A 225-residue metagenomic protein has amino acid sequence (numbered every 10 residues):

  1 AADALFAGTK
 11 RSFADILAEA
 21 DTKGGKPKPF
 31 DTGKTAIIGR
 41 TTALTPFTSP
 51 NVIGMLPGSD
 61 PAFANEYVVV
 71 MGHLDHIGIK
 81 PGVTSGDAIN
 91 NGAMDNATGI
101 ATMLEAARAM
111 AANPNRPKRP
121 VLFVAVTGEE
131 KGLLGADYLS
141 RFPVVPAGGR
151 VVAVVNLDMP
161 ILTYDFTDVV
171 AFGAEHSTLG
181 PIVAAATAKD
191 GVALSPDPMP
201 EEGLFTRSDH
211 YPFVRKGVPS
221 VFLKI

Functional and structural regions predicted by a protein language model:
A1-D15, V126-F222: Metal-dependent peptidase/peptidase-like ectodomains
A1-G92, R108-A112: Soluble metallo-hydrolase cores and metallopeptidase-like ectodomains found primarily in the secretory/periplasmic
P29-F30, T45-T48, P61-A64, N115-K118 (+3 more regions): Extracellular/periplasmic catalytic domains that process cell-envelope and extracellular macromolecules
Y67-M71, K118-T127, V152-N156: Beta-strand segments within the central parallel beta-sheet cores of soluble alpha/beta enzyme folds
G92-A106: Active-site alpha-helical elements of protease catalytic centers
T98-T102, R119, G135: Conserved cofactor-binding/catalytic machinery of classical short-chain dehydrogenase/reductase
A101, R108, A112, K224-I225: His/Asp/Glu-rich mid-to-C-terminal helical/loop segments that flank catalytic regions of hydrolases
M103, P120-L122, P219: A fold-wide structural signal in alpha/beta-hydrolase
